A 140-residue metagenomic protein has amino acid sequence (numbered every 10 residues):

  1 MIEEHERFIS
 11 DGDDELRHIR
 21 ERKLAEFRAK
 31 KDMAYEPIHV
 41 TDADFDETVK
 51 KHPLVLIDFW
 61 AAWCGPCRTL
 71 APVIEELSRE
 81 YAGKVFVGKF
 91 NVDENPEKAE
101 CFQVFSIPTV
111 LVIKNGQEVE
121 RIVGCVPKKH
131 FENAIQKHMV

Functional and structural regions predicted by a protein language model:
M1-L56, A62, P66, A71-K84 (+4 more regions): Proteins that catalyze or organize thiol-disulfide redox chemistry and the adjacent proteostasis machinery handling
F90: Cofactor-binding loops of NAD(P)H-dependent oxidoreductases, dominated by short-chain dehydrogenase/reductases
